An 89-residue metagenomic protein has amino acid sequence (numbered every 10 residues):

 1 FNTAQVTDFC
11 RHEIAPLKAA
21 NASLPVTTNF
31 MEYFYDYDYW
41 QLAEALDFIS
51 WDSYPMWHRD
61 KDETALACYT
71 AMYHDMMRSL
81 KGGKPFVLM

Functional and structural regions predicted by a protein language model:
F1: Extended, charge-rich helix/loop segments that form flexible, surface "patches" used to engage negatively charged
A4-A15, A19-M89: Glycoside hydrolase catalytic-domain groove-lining segments
